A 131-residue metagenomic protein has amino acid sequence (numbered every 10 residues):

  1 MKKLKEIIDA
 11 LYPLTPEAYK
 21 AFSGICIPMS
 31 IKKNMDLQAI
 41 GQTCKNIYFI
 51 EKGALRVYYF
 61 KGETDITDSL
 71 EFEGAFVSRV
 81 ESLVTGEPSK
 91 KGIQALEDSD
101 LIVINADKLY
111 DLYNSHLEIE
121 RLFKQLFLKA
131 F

Functional and structural regions predicted by a protein language model:
M1-P28, S82: Cyclic nucleotide-binding regulatory module and flanking cytosolic helices
C26, C44, D65, P88: Short coil/loop residues immediately preceding or within conserved phosphate-binding loops of NTP-utilizing enzyme
N34, K45-R56, E73-A75: Glycine- and acidic-residue-biased ligand/ion/polar-headgroup-sensing regions
L37-Q42: Short phosphate-coordinating micro-motif centered on Lys-Gly-acidic
R56-I66: A short beta-strand-loop-beta hairpin characteristic of the jelly-roll/cupin
I66-L128: Cyclic-nucleotide recognition modules
